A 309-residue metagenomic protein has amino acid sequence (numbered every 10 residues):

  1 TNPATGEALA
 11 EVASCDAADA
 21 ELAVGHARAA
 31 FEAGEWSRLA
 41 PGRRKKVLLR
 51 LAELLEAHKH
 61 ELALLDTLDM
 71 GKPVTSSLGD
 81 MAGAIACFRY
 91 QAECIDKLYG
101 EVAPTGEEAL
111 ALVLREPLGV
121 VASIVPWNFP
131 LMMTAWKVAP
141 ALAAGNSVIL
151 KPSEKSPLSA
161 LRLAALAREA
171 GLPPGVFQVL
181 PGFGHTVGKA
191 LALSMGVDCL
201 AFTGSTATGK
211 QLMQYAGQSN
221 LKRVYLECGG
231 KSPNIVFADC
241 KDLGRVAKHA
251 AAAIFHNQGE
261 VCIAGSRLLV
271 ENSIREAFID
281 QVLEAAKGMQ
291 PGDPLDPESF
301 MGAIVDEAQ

Functional and structural regions predicted by a protein language model:
T1-V12, R43-R50, L98-I124, Y225-C228: Terminal low-complexity tails and localization/encapsulation signals of metabolic enzymes
G6, R44, D66, F88 (+6 more regions): Residue-level signal for inorganic ion chemistry
A10-L98, E108: Glycine-rich loop-to-alpha-helix module at the N-terminal edge of alpha/beta enzyme cores
F88, A160-L163, L191, L212 (+2 more regions): Hydrophobic packing residues within well-ordered alpha-helices of enzyme cores
E101-P174, G244: Conserved small-residue-rich beta-alpha loop and adjacent elements that most often cradle the phosphate/pyrophosphate
L110-A111, Q178-D198: A structured beta-alpha segment of the ubiquitous adenosine-cofactor-binding alpha/beta core
I124, F183, T203, E227 (+1 more regions): Conserved residues at the C-terminal ends of beta-strands
C199, A207-Q309: ALDH superfamily catalytic-core signature
